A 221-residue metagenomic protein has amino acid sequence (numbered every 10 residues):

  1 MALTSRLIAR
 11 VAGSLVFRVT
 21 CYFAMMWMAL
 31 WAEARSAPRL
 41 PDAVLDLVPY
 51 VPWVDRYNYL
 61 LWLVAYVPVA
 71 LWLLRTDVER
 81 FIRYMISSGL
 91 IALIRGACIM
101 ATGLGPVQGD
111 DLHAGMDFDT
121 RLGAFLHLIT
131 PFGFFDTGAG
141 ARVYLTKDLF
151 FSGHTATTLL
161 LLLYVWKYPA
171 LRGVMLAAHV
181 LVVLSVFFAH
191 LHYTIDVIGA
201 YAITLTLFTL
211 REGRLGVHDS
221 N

Functional and structural regions predicted by a protein language model:
M1-V69, L73-T76: N-terminal transmembrane-helix/juxtamembrane module of multi-pass inner/ER membrane proteins
V19-T20, L60-Y66, S152-A156, I198-A202: Membrane-embedded alpha-helical segments of multi-pass membrane proteins, especially the transmembrane helices
Y22-F23, A92-C98, H179-H190: Aromatic-anchored segments of alpha-helical transmembrane domains
W27, V67-A70, G96-A97, L159 (+2 more regions): Alpha-helical transmembrane segments of multipass membrane proteins
L30-P41, D77-L171, H179, H218-D219: Membrane-interface loops
V67-A70, T155-R172, Y201-R211: Membrane-interfacial alpha-helical segments at the cytosolic side of multi-pass membrane proteins
P106, T146-F150, V180-L207: Interfacial helix-loop-helix junctions of multi-pass membrane proteins
L210-N221: Membrane-interface capping segments at transmembrane-helix boundaries
